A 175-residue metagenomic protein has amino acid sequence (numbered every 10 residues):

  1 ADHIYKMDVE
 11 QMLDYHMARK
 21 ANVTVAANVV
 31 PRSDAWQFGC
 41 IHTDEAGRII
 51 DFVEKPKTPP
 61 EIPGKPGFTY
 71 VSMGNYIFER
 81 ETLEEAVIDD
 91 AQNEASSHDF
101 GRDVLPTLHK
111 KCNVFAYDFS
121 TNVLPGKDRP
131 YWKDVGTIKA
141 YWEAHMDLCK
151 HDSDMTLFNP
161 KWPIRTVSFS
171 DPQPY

Functional and structural regions predicted by a protein language model:
A1-I4: The conserved acidic donor/metal-binding loop of glycosyltransferases
K6-R80: Conserved core of the sugar-phosphate nucleotidyltransferase
R80-E81, E85-Y175: Left-handed beta-helix
